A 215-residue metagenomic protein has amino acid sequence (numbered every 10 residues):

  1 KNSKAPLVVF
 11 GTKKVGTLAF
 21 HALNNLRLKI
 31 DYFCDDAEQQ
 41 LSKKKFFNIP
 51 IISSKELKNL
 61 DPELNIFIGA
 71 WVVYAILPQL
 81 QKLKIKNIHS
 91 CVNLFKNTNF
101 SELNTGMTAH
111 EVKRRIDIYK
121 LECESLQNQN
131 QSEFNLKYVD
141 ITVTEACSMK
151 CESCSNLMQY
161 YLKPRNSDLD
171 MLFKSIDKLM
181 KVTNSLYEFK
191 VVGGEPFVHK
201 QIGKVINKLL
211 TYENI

Functional and structural regions predicted by a protein language model:
K1-Q127: Hydrophobic, well-ordered beta-alpha structural blocks that scaffold small-molecule cofactor pockets
R114-I215: Conserved alpha-helical substructure of the radical SAM core
